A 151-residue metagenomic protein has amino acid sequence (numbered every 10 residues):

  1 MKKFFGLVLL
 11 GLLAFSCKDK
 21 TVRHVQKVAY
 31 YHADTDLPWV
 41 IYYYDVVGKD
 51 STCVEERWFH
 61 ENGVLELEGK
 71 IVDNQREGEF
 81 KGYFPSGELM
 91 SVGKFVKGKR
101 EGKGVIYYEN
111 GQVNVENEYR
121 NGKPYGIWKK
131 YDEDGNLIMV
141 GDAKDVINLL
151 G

Functional and structural regions predicted by a protein language model:
M1-V25: Bacterial Sec-dependent N-terminal signal peptides
C17-F84, E88-V96, R100-Y107, Q112-R120 (+2 more regions): Periodic aromatic/glycine/histidine/acidic cluster detector with a strong bias toward beta-strand repeat architectures
